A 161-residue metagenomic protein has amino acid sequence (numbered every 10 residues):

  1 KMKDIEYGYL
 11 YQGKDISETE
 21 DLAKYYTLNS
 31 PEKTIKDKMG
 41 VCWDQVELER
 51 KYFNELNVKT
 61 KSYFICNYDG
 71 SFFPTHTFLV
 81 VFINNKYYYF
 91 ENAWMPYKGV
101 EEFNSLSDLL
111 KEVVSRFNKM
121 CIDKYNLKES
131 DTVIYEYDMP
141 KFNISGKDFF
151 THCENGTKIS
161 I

Functional and structural regions predicted by a protein language model:
K1-D37, V41: Secondary-structure boundary elements
K1-G8, Q45, H76-F78, Y87: Broad hydrophobic/π-residue packing in well-ordered secondary structure
K1-Y9, E49, L56-N57, C121-K124 (+2 more regions): Sec/Tat-exported extracytoplasmic proteins
G8, Q12, Q45, Y52 (+2 more regions): Generic marker of "main functional regions" within proteins
L28-P31, I35-V46, F72, G99-L106: Solvent-exposed, acidic/flexible segments
I35-F64, L79: Cysteine-centered nucleophilic/redox motifs
S62-I161: His-Asp-centered catalytic microenvironments across diverse enzyme cores, prominently the transglutaminase-like
